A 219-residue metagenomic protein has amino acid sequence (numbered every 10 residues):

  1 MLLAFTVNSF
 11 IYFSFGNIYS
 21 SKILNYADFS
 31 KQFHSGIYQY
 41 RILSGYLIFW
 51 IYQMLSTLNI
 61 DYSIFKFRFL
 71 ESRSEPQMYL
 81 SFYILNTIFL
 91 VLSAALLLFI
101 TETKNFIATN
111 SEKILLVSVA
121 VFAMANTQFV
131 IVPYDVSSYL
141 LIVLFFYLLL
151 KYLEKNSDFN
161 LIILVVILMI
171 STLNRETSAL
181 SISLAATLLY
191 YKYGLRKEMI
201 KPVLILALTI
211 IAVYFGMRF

Functional and structural regions predicted by a protein language model:
M1-S21, D28-F33, T209-R218: Transmembrane signal-anchor helices characteristic of membrane glycosylation enzymes that use polyprenol
F10-A27, S35-L47, L58-S63: Extracytoplasmic catalytic/substrate-binding loops of multi-pass membrane glycan-assembly enzymes
S72, P76, L80-F106: Transmembrane-helix motifs of polytopic, lipid-linked glycan transferases
L96, S137-K155, N160-V166: Specific aromatic-rich, kink-prone transmembrane helix
L98, S111-N126, L140-V143, L164: Membrane-embedded helix bundles of polyisoprenyl
A125-L144, N174: Multi-pass, polyprenyl lipid-linked donor-dependent membrane glycosyltransferases
E154-K155, S181-L208: Perimembrane helix-loop-helix junctions
N160-R175, S181-A186: Membrane-interface alpha helices of multi-pass inner-membrane proteins
